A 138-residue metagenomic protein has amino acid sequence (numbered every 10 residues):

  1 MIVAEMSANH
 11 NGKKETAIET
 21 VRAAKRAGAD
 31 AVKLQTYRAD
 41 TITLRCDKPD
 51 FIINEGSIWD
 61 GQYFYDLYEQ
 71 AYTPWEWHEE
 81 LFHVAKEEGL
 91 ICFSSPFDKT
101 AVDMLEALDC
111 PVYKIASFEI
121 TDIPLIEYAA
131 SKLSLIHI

Functional and structural regions predicted by a protein language model:
E5, A24, L105: Conserved, mostly hydrophobic/aromatic
S7-N9, Y37-A39, F97-K99, F118: Active-site beta-loop-alpha junctions enriched in small/polar residues
N11-A23, W75-E76: Glycine-rich anion/phosphate-binding loops
E19-Q35: Catalytic domains of carbohydrate-active enzymes, especially glycoside hydrolases
A31-Q70: Glycine-rich, proline-tolerant flexible connector loops at the mouths of alpha/beta enzymes
I58-I123: Active-site beta->alpha loop and helix N-cap motifs at the rims of alpha/beta catalytic domains
I136-I138: Conserved small/polar residues in nucleotide/adenosyl-binding loops
